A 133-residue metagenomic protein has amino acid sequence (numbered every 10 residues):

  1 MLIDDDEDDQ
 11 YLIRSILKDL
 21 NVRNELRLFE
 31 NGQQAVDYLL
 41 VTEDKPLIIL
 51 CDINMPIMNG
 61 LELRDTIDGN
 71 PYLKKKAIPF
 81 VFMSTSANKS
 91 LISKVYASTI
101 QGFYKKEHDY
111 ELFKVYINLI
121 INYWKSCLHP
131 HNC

Functional and structural regions predicted by a protein language model:
M1-D9, I13-L17, I49: Conserved acidic segment of CheY-like receiver
L28-D37, G60: Helix N-cap/capping motif at the beta->alpha junctions
D37, L61-K75: Short amphipathic alpha-helix used as the core "switch/output" element in two-component signaling
E43-L50: Active-site beta3 strand of CheY-like receiver
M55, V95: Receiver (REC) domain active-site loop signature in two-component systems and cognate sites in sensor histidine kinases
P56-N59, N88: The feature encodes the CheY-like receiver
H108-L119: C-terminal output helix
